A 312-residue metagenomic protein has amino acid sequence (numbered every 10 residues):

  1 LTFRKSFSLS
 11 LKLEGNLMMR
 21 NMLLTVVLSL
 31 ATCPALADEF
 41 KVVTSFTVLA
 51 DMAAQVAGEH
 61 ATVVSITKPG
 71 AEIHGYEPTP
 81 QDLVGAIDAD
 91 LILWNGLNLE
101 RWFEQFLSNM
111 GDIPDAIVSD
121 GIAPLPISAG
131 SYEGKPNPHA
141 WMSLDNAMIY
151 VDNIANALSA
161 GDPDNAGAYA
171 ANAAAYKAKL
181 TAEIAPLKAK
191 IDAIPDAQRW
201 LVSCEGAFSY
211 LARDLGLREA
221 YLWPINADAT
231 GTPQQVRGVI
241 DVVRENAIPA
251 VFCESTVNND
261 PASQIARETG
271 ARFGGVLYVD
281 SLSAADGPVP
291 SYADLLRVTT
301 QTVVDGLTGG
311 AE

Functional and structural regions predicted by a protein language model:
L1-M18: Short, Lys/Arg-enriched N-terminal segments with co-localized hydrophobic residues within the first ~10-30 amino acids
K12, L36-A37: Intrinsically disordered, low-complexity regulatory regions of eukaryotic regulatory proteins
L13, L28-S29: Short, linear, compositionally biased motifs with a strong N-terminal bias
L24-T25, A35: Cleavable N-terminal signal peptides
D38-E312: Extracytoplasmic metal-acquisition and chelation regions
